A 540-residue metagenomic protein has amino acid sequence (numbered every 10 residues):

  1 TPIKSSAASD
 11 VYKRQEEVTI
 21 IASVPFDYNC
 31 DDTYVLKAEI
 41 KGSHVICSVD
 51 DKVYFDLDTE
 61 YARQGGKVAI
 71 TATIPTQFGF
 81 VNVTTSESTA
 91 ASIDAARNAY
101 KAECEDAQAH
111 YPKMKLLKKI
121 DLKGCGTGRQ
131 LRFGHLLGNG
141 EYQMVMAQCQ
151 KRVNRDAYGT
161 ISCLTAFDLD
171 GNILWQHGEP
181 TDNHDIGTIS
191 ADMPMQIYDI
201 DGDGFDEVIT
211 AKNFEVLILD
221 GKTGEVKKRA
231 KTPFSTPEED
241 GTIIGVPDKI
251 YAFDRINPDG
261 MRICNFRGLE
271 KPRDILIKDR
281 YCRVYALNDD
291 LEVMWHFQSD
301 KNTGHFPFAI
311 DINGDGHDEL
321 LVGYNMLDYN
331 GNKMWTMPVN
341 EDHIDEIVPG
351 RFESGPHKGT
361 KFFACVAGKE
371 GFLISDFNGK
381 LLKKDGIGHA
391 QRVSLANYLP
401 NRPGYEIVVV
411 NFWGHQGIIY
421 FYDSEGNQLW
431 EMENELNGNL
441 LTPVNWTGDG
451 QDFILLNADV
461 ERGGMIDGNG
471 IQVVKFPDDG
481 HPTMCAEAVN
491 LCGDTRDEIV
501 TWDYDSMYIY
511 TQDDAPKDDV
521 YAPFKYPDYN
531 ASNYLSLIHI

Functional and structural regions predicted by a protein language model:
T1-Y12, H539: Single conserved hydrophobic/aromatic residue that forms the stacking wall/gate of nucleotide- or nucleobase-binding
V11, I20-V24, I46, F55 (+1 more regions): Beta-propeller-forming repeat regions
E16-V35: Short, aromatic/His-centered strand-loop micro-motif at the edge of beta-sheets
D27-D31, I40, Y61-R63: Surface-exposed coil/turn segments at beta-strand junctions on protein surfaces, enriched
D32-K41, V45-C47: Short tryptophan-centered beta-strand motifs in secreted/extracellular beta-sheet-rich domains of glycan-recognition
V49-V68: Short, solvent-exposed beta-strand-to-loop segments that form ligand-recognition rims of beta-rich domains
A72-F80: Extracellular carbohydrate recognition
